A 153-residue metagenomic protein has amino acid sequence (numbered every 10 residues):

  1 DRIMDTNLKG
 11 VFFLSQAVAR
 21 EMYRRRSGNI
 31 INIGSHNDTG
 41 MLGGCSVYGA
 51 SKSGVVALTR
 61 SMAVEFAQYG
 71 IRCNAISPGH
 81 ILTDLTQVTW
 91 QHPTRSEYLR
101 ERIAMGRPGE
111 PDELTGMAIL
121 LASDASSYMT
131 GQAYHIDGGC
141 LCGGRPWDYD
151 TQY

Functional and structural regions predicted by a protein language model:
D1-F12, S27, I31, V55 (+1 more regions): Catalytic Tyr-X3-Lys loop
S15, S51, T59: Active-site helix of classical SDR
R20, V64-Q68, S127: Alpha-helical segment proximal to the catalytic Tyr-Lys
S35: Residue(s) in the substrate-gating loop at a strand-loop-helix junction that position the organic substrate next
G40-S46, Q68, G106, D124: Active-site loop immediately N-terminal to the catalytic Tyr-X3-Lys motif of short-chain dehydrogenase/reductase
M41-G49, S61, W147: Active-site loop-to-helix junction immediately N-terminal to the catalytic Tyr of the SDR YXXXK motif in Rossmann-fold
I103-L114, A125: A conserved structural motif in NAD(P)-dependent oxidoreductases
I119, T130-Y153: Short C-terminal tail/terminal secondary-structure segment of NAD(P)H-dependent dehydrogenase/reductase domains
